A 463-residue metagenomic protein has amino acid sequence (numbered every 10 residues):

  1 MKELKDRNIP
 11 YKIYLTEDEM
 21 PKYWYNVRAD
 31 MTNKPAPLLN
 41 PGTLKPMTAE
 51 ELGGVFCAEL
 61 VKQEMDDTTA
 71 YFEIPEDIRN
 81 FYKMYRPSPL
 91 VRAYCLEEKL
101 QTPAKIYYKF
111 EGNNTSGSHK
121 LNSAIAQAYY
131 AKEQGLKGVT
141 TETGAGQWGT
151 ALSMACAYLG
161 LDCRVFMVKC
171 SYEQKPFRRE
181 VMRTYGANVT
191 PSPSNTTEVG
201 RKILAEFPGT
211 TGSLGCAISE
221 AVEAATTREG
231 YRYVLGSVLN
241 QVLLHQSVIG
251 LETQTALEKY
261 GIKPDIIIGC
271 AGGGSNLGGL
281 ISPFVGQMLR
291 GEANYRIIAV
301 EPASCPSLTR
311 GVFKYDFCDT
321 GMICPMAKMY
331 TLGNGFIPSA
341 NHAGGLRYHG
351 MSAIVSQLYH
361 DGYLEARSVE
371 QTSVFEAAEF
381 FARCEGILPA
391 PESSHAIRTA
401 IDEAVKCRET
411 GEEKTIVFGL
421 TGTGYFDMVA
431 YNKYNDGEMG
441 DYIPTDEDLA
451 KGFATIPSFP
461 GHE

Functional and structural regions predicted by a protein language model:
E3-L136: Positively charged, low-complexity intrinsically disordered leader regions
Y71-E73, I203-Q241, I249, G261 (+3 more regions): Active-site/ligand-binding loops adjacent to catalytic centers
P89, Y108, K120, Q127 (+11 more regions): Buried hydrophobic positions in well-ordered alpha/beta secondary-structure cores of metabolic enzymes
F110-L121, V139-W148, L239-V242, I268-G273 (+4 more regions): Active-site nucleophile and cofactor-binding loops and adjacent substrate-binding regions of central metabolic enzymes
S123, A131-C170, K263-L277, I297 (+1 more regions): A short, small-residue-rich loop immediately preceding and capping a beta-strand
A126-L136, T150-D162, R183-T184, I281-G291 (+1 more regions): Alpha-helix C-terminal capping segments
T140, W148-T211, S307-D319, M428-D436: Active-site-proximal loop->helix
A271-G279, Q371-G437: Claisen-condensing/thiolase-fold acyl-transfer catalytic domains that form or cleave C-C bonds in fatty acid
